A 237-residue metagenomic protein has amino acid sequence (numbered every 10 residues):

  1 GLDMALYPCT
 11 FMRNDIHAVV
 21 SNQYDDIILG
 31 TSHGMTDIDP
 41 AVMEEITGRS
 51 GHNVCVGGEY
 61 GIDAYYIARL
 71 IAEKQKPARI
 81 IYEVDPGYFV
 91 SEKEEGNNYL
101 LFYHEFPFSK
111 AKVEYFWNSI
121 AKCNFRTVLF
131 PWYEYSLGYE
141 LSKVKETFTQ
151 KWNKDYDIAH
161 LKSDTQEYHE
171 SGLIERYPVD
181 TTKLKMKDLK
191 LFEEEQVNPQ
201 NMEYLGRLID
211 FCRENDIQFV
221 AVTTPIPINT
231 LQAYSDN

Functional and structural regions predicted by a protein language model:
G1-D25, Q75: N-terminal secretory targeting modules
F11-N14, T36-D37, Y66-L70, M202-L208: Alpha-helical scaffolding within the catalytic cores of extracellular/periplasmic polymer-degrading hydrolases
Q23-Y24, R49-S50, K76-R79, R213-V220: Loop/turn elements at helix/coil->beta-strand transitions in domains of secreted/extracellular proteins
D26-I27, I46-S50, K183-L191: Acidic/histidine-rich, surface-exposed loop or edge segments in extracytoplasmic proteins
L29, H33-C123: Membrane-embedded segments
D85, T223-P225: Short, well-ordered beta-to-alpha junction loops that form the rim of enzyme active sites and present histidine/acidic
Y99-N215: Secreted/periplasmic serine-hydrolase-like ester/acetyl group-modifying domain
N229-N237: Substrate-gating cap/lid alpha-helix
